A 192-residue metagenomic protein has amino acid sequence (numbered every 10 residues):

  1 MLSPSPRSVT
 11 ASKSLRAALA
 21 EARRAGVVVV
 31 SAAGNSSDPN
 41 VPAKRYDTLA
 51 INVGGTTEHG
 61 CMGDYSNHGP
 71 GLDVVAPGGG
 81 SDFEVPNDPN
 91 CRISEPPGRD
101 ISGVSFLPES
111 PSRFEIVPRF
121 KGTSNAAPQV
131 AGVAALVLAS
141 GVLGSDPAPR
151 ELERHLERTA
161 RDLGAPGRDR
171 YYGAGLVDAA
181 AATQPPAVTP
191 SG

Functional and structural regions predicted by a protein language model:
M1-L2, A18, A25-V27, L49-N52 (+1 more regions): C-terminal subdomain of the subtilisin-like protease fold in secreted/lumenal serine endopeptidases
M1-L49, H59-M62, S110-Q129, A165-Y171 (+1 more regions): Substrate-binding/access-modulating region of protease and related hydrolase catalytic domains
P4-V9, S37-D38, N67-G78, E151 (+1 more regions): Hydrophobic transmembrane alpha-helix bundles
S5, L136-V137: Short alpha-helical segment immediately N-terminal to, or the first helix within, an HTH/HTH-like DNA-binding domain
V27, Y46-A135: Extracellular S/T/G-rich loop segment that most often corresponds to the catalytic His/Ser-adjacent loop
S36, T57-H59, G79-S81, L138 (+2 more regions): Acidic glycine-/aspartate-rich tracts in secreted/extracellular proteins
A43, A131, A182-Q184: N-terminal low-complexity, intrinsically disordered patches enriched in charged
